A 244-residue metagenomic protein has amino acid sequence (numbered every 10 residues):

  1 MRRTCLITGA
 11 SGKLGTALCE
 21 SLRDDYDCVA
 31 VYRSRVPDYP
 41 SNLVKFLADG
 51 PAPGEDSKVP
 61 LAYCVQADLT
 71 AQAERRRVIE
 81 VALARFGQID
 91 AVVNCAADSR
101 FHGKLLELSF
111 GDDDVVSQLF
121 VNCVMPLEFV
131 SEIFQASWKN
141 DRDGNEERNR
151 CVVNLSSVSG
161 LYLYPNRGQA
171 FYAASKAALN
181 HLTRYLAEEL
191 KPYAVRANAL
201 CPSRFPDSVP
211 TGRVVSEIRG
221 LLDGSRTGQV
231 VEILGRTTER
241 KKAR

Functional and structural regions predicted by a protein language model:
T8, I89-A97, N122, N154 (+1 more regions): Rossmann-fold scaffold of SDR-type NAD(P)-dependent oxidoreductases
S11, C19: N-terminal Rossmann NAD(P)H-binding glycine-rich loop of SDR-like oxidoreductase domains
S21, E80, A84, V121-E146 (+1 more regions): Amphipathic alpha-helical dimer-interface segment in Rossmann-like NAD(P)H-dependent oxidoreductases
D25-V44: Conserved glycine-rich Rossmann-like NAD(P)H-binding loop of the short-chain dehydrogenase/reductase
R76, D98-V116, Q135, K139-N145 (+1 more regions): Conserved mid-core segment of classical short-chain dehydrogenase/reductases
S99, K139-A178, T183-R184, E188-K191 (+1 more regions): Catalytic loop of short-chain dehydrogenase/reductase
S109-E128, V153, L179: Catalytic Tyr-X3-Lys loop
P192, A199-R244: C-terminal helical subdomain
